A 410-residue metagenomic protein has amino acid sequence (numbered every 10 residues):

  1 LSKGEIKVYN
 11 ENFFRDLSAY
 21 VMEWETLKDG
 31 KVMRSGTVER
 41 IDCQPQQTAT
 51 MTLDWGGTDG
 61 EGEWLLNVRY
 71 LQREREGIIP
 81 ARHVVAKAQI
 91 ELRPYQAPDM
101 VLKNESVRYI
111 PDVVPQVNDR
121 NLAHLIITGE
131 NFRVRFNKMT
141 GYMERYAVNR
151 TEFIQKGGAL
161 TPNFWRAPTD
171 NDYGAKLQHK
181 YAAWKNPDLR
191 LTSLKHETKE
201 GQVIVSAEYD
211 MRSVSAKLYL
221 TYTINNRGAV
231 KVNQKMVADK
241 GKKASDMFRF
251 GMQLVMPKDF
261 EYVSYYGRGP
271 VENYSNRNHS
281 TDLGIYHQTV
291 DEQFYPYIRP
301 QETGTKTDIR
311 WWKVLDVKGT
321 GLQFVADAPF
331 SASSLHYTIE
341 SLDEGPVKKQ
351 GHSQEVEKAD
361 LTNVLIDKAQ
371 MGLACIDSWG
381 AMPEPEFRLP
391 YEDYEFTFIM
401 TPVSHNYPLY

Functional and structural regions predicted by a protein language model:
L1-K138, Y407-Y410: Carbohydrate-binding surfaces of carbohydrate-active enzymes
G56-E61, E91, Y95-Y410: Beta-strand/loop-rich accessory regions of lumenal/periplasmic or secreted enzymes, predominantly carbohydrate-active
